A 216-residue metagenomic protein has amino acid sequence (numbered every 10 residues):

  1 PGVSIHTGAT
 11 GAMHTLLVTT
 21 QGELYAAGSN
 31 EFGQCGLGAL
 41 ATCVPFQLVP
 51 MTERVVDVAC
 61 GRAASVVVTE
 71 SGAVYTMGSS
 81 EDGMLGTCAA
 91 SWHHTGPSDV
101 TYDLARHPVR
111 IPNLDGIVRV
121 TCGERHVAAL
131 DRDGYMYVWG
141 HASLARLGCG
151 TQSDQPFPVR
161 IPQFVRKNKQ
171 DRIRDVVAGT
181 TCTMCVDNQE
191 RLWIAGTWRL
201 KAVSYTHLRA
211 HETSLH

Functional and structural regions predicted by a protein language model:
P1-R209: Eukaryote-biased RCC1-like beta-propeller repeat architecture
H207, S214-H216: Single conserved hydrophobic/aromatic residue that forms the stacking wall/gate of nucleotide- or nucleobase-binding
